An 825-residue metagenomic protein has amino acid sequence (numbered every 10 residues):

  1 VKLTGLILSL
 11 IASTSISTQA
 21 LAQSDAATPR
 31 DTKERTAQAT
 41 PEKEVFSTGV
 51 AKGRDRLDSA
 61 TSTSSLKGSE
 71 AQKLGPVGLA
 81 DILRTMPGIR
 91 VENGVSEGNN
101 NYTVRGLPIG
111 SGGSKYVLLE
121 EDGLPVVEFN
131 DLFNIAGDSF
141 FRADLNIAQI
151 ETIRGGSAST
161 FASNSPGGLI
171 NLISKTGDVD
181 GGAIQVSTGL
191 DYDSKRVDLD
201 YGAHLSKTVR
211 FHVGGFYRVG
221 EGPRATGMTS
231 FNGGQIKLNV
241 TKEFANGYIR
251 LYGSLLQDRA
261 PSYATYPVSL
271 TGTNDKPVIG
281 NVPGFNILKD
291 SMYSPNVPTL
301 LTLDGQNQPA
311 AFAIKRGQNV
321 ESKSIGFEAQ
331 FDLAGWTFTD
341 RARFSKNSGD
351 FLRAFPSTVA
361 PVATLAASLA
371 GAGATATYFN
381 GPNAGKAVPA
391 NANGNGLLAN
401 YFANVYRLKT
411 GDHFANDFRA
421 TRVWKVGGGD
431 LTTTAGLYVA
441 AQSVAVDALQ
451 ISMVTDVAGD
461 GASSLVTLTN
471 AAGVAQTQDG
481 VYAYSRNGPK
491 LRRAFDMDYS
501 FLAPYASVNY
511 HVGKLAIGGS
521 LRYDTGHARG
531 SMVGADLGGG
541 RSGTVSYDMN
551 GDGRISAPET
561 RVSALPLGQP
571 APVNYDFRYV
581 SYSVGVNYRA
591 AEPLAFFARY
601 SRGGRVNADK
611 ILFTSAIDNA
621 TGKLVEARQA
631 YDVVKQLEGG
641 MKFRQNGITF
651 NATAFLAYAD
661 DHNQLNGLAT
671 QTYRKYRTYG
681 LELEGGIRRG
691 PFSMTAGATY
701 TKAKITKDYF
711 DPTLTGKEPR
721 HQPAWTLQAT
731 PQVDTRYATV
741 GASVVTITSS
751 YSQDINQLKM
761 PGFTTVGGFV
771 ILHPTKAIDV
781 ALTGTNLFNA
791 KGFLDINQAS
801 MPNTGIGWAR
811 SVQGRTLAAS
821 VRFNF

Functional and structural regions predicted by a protein language model:
D25, T32-K33, F46-T48, K52-D55 (+3 more regions): Extracytoplasmic beta-strand/coil segments of soluble accessory domains associated with Gram-negative outer-membrane
L79-I82, Y102-R105, V117-E120, G137-F140 (+3 more regions): N-terminal periplasmic accessory domains that precede and gate Gram-negative outer-membrane beta-barrel machines
P125-R154: Short acidic/polar hinge/loop motifs at secondary-structure boundaries that mediate gating or recognition
L169, I173-H204, V213-G227, S743: Short strand-turn segments of transmembrane beta-barrel domains in outer membranes, especially the first one or two
T241-E243, Y248-S324, D350-Y406, S464-M497 (+1 more regions): Acidic/polar loop-and-plug regions of large Gram-negative outer-membrane beta-barrel proteins
G411, D430-A475, D479, R486-A657 (+2 more regions): Structural signature of Gram-negative outer-membrane beta-barrels, strongest in the C-terminal barrel of TonB-dependent
K514, G647-D660, L665, Q671-I755 (+3 more regions): Gram-negative outer-membrane beta-barrel transporters
G640, G805-F825: Outer-membrane beta-barrel "beta-signal"
